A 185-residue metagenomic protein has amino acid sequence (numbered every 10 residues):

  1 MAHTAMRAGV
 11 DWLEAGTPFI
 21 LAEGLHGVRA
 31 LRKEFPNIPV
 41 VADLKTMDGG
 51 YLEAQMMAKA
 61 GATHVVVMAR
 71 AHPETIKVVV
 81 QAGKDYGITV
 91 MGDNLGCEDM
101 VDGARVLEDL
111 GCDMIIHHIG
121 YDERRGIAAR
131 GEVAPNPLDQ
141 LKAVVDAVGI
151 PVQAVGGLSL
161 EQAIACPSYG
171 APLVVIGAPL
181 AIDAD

Functional and structural regions predicted by a protein language model:
M1-H26, Y169-A171: N-terminal glycine-rich anion-binding loops that anchor highly charged ligand groups
G9-D11, E34-I38, K59-H64, K84-T89 (+3 more regions): Glycine-enriched alpha-helix->loop->beta-strand junction motifs that scaffold or abut catalytic
W12-I20, P39-M47, T63-E74, T89-C97 (+2 more regions): Catalytic beta/alpha-barrel core
T17, G157-L158, A178: Gly/Ser/Thr-rich helix-start
F19-F35, D48-L52, A69-Y86, E98-G103 (+3 more regions): Active-site-adjacent beta->alpha loops and helix N-cap segments on the catalytic face of soluble alpha/beta enzymes
G49-A60, E98-L110, A147-I150, A154 (+1 more regions): Catalytic cores of alpha/beta
A62-E74, I115-I127, Y169-D185: Glycine-rich phosphate-binding active-site loops on the catalytic face of alpha/beta enzymes
